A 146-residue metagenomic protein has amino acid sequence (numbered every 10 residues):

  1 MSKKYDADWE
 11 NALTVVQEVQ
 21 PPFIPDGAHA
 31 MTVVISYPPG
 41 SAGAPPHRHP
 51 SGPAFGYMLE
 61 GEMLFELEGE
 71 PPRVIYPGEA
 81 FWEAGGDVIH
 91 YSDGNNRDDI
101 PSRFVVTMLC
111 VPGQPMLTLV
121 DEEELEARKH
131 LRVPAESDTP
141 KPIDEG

Functional and structural regions predicted by a protein language model:
M1-M31, P72-V74, T118-G146: A short, N-terminal "cap"/entry segment at the start of jelly-roll beta-barrel domains of the cupin/DSBH fold
P21-I24, P38, L64, F104-L109 (+2 more regions): Extracytoplasmic low-complexity repetitive segments enriched in small/polar residues
P25-H29, Y37-P38, E62, L67-D87: Short acidic-glycine-tyrosine-enriched beta hairpin
G27-H29, G40-M58: A short beta-loop-beta micro-motif enriched in histidine and acidic residues
A44-H49, L67, V74, D93-N96: Short histidine-centered beta-strand/loop micro-motifs that create catalytic or ligand/metal-coordination sites
P71-P72, G85-P115: Ligand-binding loop in jelly-roll beta-barrel domains
